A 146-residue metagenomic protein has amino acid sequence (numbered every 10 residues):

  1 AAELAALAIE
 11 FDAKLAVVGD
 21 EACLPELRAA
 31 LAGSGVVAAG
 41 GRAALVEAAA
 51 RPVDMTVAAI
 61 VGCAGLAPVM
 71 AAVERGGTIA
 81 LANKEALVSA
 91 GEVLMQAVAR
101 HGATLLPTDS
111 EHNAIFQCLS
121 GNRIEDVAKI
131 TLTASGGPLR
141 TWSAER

Functional and structural regions predicted by a protein language model:
A1-C63: N-terminal glycine-/serine-/threonine-rich beta1-alpha1-beta2 phosphate-ribose binding loop of Rossmann-like
D12-A13, G33-S34, R51-M55, E74-G77 (+2 more regions): Short coil/turn connectors at secondary-structure junctions
V18, V37-G41, V57-A58, A80-A82 (+2 more regions): General beta-strand structural signal in soluble alpha/beta enzymes
E21, E85, E111: Residue-level "edge-of-site" marker
L24-G33, R42-V46, A59-R75, N83-T104: Rossmann-fold NAD(P)-binding glycine/threonine-rich loop
G41-A44, D109-Q117: Short, glycine/charge-rich beta-strand/loop segments that flank catalytic centers and engage negatively charged groups
A49-R51, A67-M70, G91-E92, C118 (+1 more regions): Short, conserved acidic/polar surface loops in the N-terminal third of protein domains
T104, H112-R146: Conserved anion/nucleotide-ligand pocket segment
